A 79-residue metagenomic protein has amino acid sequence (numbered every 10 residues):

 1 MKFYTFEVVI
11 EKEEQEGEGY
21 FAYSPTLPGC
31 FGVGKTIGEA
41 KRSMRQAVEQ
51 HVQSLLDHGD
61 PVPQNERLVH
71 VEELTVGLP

Functional and structural regions predicted by a protein language model:
M1-E7, Q15, R42-P79: Short, charged, surface-exposed hinge/linker loops at domain edges that act as mobile lids or interdomain connectors
F6, Y20, C30-G32: Structural detector for hydrophobic anchor residues on beta-strands
I10-L27: Short aromatic-glycine-(Arg/Gly/Cys) micro-motifs in beta-strand/loop hairpins
P25, C30, L55: Short glycine- and Lys/Arg-enriched binding-loop motifs that mark or flank ligand-binding interfaces
P28-E39: A short, exposed loop/beta-hairpin motif centered on an aromatic-Gly-Thr core
